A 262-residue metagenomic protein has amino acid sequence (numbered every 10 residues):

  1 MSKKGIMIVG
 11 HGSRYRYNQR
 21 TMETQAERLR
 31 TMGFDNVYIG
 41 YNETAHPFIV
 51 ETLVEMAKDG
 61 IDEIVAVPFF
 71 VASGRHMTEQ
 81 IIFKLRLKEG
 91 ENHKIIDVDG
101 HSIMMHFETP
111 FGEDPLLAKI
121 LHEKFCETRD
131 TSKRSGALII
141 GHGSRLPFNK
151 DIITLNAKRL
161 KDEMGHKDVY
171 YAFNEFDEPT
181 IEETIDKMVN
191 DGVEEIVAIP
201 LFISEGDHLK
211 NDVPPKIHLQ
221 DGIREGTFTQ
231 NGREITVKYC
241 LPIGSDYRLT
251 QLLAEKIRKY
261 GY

Functional and structural regions predicted by a protein language model:
M1-Y262: Active-site-proximal alpha-helix that buttresses catalytic centers in soluble enzyme cores
